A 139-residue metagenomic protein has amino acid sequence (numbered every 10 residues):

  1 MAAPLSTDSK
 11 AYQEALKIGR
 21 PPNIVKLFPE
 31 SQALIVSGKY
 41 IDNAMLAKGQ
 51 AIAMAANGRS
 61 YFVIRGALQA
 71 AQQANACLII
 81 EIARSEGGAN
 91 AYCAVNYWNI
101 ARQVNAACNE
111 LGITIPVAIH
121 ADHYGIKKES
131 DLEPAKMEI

Functional and structural regions predicted by a protein language model:
A2-A53, N109: N-terminal amphipathic alpha-helix/helix-capping segment at the start of soluble metabolic enzymes
S31-L46, V63-E81: N-terminal glycine-rich anion-binding loops that anchor highly charged ligand groups
Q50-G58, L78-I82, I115-H123: Hydrophobic faces of well-ordered beta-strands that scaffold small-molecule active sites in alpha/beta enzyme cores
I52, L78-N96, I126-K128: Glycine-rich, proline-tolerant flexible connector loops at the mouths of alpha/beta enzymes
N57-V63, S85-G87, Y124-I126: Gly/Ser/Thr-rich loops at beta-strand to alpha-helix junctions that form or flank small-molecule/cofactor-binding
Y61-Q72, A94, W98-R102: Amphipathic, non-transmembrane alpha-helical secondary structure
F62, A74, E86, E110 (+1 more regions): Core catalytic machinery and nucleic-acid-binding channels of phosphodiester-processing enzymes
A91-I139: Active-site beta->alpha loop and helix N-cap motifs at the rims of alpha/beta catalytic domains
